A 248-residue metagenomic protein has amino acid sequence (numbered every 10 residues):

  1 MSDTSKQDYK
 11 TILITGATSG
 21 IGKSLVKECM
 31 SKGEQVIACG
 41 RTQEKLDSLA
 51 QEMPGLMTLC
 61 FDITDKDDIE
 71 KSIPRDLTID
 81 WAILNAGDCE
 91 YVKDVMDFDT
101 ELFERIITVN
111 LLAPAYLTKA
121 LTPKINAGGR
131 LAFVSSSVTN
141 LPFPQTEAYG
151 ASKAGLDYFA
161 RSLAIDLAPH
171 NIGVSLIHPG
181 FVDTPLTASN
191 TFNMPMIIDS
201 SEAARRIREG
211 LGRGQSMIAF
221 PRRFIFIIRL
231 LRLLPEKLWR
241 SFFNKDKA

Functional and structural regions predicted by a protein language model:
T18-S19: Conserved glycine-rich cofactor-binding loop
E52-D67: Rossmann-fold cofactor-recognition segment
N85-Y91: Conserved NAD(P)H cofactor-binding loop of Rossmann-fold oxidoreductase domains
K93-V95, D99-R105: Substrate-binding pocket helix/loop in short-chain dehydrogenase/reductase
T118, S152: Active-site helix of classical SDR
S136: Residue(s) in the substrate-gating loop at a strand-loop-helix junction that position the organic substrate next
L176, F192-R229: C-terminal helical subdomain
